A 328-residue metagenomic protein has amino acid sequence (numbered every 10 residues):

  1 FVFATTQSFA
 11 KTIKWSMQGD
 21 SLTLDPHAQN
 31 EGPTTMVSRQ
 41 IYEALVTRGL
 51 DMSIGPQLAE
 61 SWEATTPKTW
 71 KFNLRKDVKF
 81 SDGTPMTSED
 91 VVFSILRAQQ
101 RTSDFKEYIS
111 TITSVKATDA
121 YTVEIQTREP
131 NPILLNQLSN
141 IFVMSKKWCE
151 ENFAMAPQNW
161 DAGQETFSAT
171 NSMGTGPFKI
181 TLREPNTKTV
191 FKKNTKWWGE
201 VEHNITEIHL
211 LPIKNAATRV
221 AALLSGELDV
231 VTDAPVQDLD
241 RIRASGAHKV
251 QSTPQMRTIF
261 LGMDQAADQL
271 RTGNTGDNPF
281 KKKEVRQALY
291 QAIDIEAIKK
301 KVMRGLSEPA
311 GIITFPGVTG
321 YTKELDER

Functional and structural regions predicted by a protein language model:
T5-A10: Sec/Tat signal peptide C-region and signal peptidase I cleavage site
I13-Q18, V231: Short, well-ordered beta-strand segments
S16-T66, L96, M173-T175: N-terminal lobe/hinge region of extracytoplasmic solute-binding protein
M17, T127-E129, Q265: Flexible glycine-/small-residue-rich
M36, C149, Q251-Q255: Short, glycine-/small- and polar/acidic-enriched structural segments that line small-molecule recognition paths
T47-L50, R75-F105, S114-K116, A169 (+3 more regions): Extracytoplasmic/periplasmic ligand-capture domains
E63, E107-P157: Surface-exposed binding/hinge segments that line and control ligand-binding clefts or catalytic entry sites
T69-K76, Y121-N131, V190-K193: Short, hydrophobic/aromatic-enriched beta-strand segments in well-ordered soluble domains
